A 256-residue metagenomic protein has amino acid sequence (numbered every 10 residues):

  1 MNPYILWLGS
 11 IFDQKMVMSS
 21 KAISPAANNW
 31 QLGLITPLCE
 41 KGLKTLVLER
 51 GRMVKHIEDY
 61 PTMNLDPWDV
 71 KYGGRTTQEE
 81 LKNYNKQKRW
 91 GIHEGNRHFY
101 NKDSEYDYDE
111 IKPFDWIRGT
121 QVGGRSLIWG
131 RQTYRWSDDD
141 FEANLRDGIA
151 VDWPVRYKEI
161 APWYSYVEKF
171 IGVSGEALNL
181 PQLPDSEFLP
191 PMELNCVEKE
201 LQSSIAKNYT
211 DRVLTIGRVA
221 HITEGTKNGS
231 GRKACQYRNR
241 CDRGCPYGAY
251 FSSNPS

Functional and structural regions predicted by a protein language model:
M1-G9, E94-N101: Short coil-to-helix leader/linker segments, especially the first N-terminal amphipathic alpha-helix with its helix
P3-F12, S19-V47: N-terminal Rossmann-like FAD-binding beta1-loop-alpha1 element of flavoenzymes
N29-C39, G51-R52, I117, A161-E168: Short, well-ordered alpha-helical packing segments
L34, I57, T226: Short glycine-/acidic-enriched loop or helix-start segments at secondary-structure transitions that form or flank
C39-P61: Glycine-rich FAD pyrophosphate-binding loop
Y60-R75: Acidic, Ser/Thr-rich peripheral helices and adjacent loops at domain boundaries
K71-Y100, E105-D115, T120-Q121, W129-R135 (+2 more regions): Conserved redox-cofactor binding core of oxidoreductases
